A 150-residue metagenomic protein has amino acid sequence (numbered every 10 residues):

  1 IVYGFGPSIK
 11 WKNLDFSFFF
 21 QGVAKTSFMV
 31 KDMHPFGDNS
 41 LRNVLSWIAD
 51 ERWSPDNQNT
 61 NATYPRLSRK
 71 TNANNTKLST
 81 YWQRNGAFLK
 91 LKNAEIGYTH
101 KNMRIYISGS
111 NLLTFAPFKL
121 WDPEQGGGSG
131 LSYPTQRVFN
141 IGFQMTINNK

Functional and structural regions predicted by a protein language model:
I1-Y3, Q83, A87-K92, T135-F139: Residues that define the transmembrane beta-barrel architecture of outer-membrane proteins
G6-K10, F19, G97-T99, Q144-T146: Transmembrane beta-barrel domains of outer membrane proteins
W11-N13, G22-T26, N93, G109-A116 (+1 more regions): Transmembrane beta-strands of outer-membrane beta-barrel pores
N13-S17, N102-M103, K150: Repeated loop/turn-to-beta-strand initiation elements of outer-membrane beta-barrel proteins
D15-N85, Y133: Surface-exposed, extracytoplasmic segments of Gram-negative outer-membrane nutrient-acquisition systems
F18, I105-I107, F143: Membrane-embedded beta-strand positions of outer-membrane beta-barrel proteins
S46, R52-T63, N74-T76, T114-K150: C-terminal beta-signal and terminal closure region of outer-membrane beta-barrel proteins
K77-S79, K90, A94, I107-S110 (+1 more regions): Transmembrane alpha-helices
